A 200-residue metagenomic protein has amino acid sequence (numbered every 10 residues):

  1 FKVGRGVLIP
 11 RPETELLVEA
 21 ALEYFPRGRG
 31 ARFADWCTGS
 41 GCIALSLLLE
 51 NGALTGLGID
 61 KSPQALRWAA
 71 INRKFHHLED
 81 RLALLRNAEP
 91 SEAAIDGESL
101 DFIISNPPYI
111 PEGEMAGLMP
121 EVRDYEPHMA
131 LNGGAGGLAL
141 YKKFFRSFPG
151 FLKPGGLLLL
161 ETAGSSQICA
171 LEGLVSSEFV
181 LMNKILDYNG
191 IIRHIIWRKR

Functional and structural regions predicted by a protein language model:
F1-L8: Dynamic helix-loop-helix/coil hinge segments at AAA+ ATPase domain boundaries and subdomain interfaces
K2, A135-W197: Conserved Class I SAM-dependent methyltransferase catalytic core
I9, L16-G117: Conserved SAM/SAH cofactor-binding pocket of Class I
R11-P12, G164: Helix N-cap/beta->alpha junction signal
A21, L47, V122, F144-F148: Class I S-adenosylmethionine-dependent transferase superfamily signal
Y109, R198-R200: C-terminal beta-strand of the catalytic ATP-binding
Y109-L140: Mobile active-site "lid"/loop adjacent to the S-adenosyl-L-methionine
